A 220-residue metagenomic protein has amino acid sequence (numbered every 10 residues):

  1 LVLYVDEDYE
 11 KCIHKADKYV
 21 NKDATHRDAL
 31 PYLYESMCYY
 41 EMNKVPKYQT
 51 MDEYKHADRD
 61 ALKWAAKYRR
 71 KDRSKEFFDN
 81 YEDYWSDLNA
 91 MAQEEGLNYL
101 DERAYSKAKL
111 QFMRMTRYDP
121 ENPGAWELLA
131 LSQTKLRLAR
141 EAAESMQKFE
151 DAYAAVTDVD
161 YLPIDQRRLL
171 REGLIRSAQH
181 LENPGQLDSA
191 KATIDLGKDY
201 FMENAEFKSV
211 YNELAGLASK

Functional and structural regions predicted by a protein language model:
L1-A57: Start-of-domain marker
A24-H26, R73, P120-E121, A154 (+1 more regions): Short coil turns that delineate tetratricopeptide repeat
A29-P31, A125, D158-D160, G173 (+1 more regions): TPR alpha-solenoid repeat register
E35, M42, L88, E95 (+4 more regions): Structural register within alpha-helical repeat arrays
C38-M91, D151-E172: Short coil/linker segments at helix-helix boundaries
